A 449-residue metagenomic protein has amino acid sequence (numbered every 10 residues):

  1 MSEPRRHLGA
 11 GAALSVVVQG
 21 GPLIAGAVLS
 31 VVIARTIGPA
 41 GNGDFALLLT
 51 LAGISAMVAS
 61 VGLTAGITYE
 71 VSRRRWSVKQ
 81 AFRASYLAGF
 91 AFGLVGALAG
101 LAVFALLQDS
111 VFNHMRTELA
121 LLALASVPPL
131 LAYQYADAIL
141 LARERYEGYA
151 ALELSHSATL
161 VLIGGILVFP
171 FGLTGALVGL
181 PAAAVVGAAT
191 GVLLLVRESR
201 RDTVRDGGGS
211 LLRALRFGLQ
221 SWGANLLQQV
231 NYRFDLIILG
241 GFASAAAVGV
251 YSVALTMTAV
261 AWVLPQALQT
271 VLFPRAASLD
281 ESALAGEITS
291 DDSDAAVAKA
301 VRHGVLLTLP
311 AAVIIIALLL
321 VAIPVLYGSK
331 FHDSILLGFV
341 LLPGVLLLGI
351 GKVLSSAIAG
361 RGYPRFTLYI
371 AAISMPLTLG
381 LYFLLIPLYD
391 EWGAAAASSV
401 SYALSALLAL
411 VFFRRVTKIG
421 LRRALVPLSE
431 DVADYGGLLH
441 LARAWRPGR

Functional and structural regions predicted by a protein language model:
M1-P4, L8, L121, E147 (+5 more regions): Interhelical loop/hinge segments that connect adjacent transmembrane helices in multipass membrane
P4-T64, V161, R216-A246, T256 (+1 more regions): Signature of the first transmembrane helix
G9-L23, L48, S60-A105, E118 (+2 more regions): Membrane-water interface segments that mark the loop-to-transmembrane alpha-helix transition
P39, L106-A123, A295-A298, I316-L346 (+1 more regions): Interfacial segments at transmembrane-helix termini and the short loops linking adjacent helices
L49-M57, Q228, Y251-P274, T308-A311 (+1 more regions): Transmembrane helix-bundle signature of multi-pass secondary active exporters and lipid flippases
A59-W76, L141-A142, A254, T258-V297 (+1 more regions): Helix-loop junctions and terminal segments of transmembrane helices in multi-pass membrane transport/translocation
E70, P129-A151, P343-A371: Membrane-interface junctions at transmembrane-helix termini in multi-pass inner-membrane proteins
T117-L124, A150-S199, F217, L377 (+1 more regions): Hydrophobic alpha-helical transmembrane segments
